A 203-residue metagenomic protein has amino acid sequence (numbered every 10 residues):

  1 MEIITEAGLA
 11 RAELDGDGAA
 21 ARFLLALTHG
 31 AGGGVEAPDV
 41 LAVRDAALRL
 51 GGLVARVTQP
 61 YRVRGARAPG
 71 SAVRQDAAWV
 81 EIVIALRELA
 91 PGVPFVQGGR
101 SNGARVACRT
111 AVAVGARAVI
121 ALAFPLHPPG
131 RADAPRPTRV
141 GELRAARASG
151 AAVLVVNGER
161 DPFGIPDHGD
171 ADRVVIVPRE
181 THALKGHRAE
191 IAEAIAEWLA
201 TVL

Functional and structural regions predicted by a protein language model:
I3-P94, V106, R139-E142: Serine-hydrolase catalytic machinery in alpha/beta-hydrolase-like enzymes
Q59-P60, A121-P129, R160, E180: Active-site nucleophile loop of the alpha/beta-hydrolase fold
G99-A107: Gly/Ala-rich beta-loop-alpha elbow adjacent to hydrolase catalytic centers
V106-T110, G130: Hydrolases whose catalytic domains are alpha/beta-hydrolase-1, hotdog thioesterase, or metallo-beta-lactamase-like
S149, V155-N157: Short beta-strand/loop motif that positions the catalytic acidic residue of the alpha/beta-hydrolase fold
G158, P162-D167: Conserved alpha/beta-hydrolase "acid-adjacent" motif
E180-A192: Catalytic histidine-centered segment of alpha/beta-hydrolase-like enzymes
